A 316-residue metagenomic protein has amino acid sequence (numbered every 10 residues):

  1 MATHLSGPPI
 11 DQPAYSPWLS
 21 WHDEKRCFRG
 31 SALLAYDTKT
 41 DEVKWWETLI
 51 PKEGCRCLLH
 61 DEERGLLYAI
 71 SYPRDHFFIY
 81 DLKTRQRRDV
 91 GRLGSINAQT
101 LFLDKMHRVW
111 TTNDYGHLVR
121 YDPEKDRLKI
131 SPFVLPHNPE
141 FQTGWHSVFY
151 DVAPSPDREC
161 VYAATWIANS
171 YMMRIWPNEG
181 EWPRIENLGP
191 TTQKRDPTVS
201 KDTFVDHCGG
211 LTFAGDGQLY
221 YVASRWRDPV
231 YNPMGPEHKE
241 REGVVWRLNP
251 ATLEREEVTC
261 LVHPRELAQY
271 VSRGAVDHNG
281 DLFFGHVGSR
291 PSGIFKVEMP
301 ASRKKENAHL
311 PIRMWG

Functional and structural regions predicted by a protein language model:
M1, E53-L59, I96-D104, T143-A153 (+3 more regions): Repeated scaffold domains used in trafficking and secretory/extracellular systems, primarily beta-propellers
M1-A2, A14, L66-A69, R108-T111 (+3 more regions): Conserved beta-propeller blade signature
A2-F28, V222-E242: Short, conserved, GDST-rich strand-edge loop motifs in beta-rich repeat architectures
H4-P8, L19-W21, Y72, D114-Y115 (+3 more regions): Short loop/turn segments immediately following the C-termini of beta-strands
R29-D37, R174-P177, G235-A251, K296-E298: Beta-propeller blade signature
D37-D41, D81-R85, D122-D126, W176-G180 (+2 more regions): Short loop/turn segments that connect beta-strands within beta-propeller blades
K44-P51, S131-G144, P183-T203, E257-L267 (+1 more regions): Surface-exposed loop and turn segments in beta-propeller and other repeat-based domains that flank or scaffold
H60-R64, L103-M106, P154-R158, F213-D216 (+1 more regions): Residue-level detector of Asp-centered blade-edge/turn motifs that repeat once per structural unit in beta-propeller
